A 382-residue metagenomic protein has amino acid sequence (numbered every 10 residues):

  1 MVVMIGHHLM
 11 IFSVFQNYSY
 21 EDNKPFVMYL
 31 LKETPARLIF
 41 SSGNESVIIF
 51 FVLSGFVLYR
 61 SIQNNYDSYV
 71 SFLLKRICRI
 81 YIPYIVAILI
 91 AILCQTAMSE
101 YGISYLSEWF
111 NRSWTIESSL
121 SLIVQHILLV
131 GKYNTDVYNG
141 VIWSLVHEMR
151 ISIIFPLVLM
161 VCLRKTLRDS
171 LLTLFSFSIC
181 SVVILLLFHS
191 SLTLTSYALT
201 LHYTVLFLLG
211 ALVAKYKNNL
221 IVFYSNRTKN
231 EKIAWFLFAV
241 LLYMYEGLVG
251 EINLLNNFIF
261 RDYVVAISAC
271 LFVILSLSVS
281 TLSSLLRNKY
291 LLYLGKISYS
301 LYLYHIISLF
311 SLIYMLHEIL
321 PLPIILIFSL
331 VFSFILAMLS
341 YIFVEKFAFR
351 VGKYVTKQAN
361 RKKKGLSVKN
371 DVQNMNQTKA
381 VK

Functional and structural regions predicted by a protein language model:
M1-I62, P83-Y84, S298: Functionally critical transmembrane alpha-helices in membrane proteins and complexes, commonly lining
N23-F40, I80-M149, R261-S276: Membrane-interface helix-loop-helix regions
T34-V47, T135-H147, L187-L209, V240-F272: Interfacial loop-to-helix transition and helix-capping segments at the boundaries of transmembrane helices
N44-V47, L58-E100, Y105-E117, Q125 (+8 more regions): Transmembrane alpha-helical segments and their boundary/interface "anchor" motifs in multi-pass integral membrane
Y59-Y66, C94-S99, V158-T166, A211-I221 (+4 more regions): Structural signal for the C-terminal ends of transmembrane alpha-helices and the immediately following loop
M149-I179, K215-E231, P321, T356: Solvent-exposed interhelical
F207, L212, A234-F347: Alpha-helical transmembrane segments of multi-pass integral membrane proteins
N288, K346-K382: Membrane-proximal cytoplasmic C-terminal regulatory module of class A 7TM GPCRs
